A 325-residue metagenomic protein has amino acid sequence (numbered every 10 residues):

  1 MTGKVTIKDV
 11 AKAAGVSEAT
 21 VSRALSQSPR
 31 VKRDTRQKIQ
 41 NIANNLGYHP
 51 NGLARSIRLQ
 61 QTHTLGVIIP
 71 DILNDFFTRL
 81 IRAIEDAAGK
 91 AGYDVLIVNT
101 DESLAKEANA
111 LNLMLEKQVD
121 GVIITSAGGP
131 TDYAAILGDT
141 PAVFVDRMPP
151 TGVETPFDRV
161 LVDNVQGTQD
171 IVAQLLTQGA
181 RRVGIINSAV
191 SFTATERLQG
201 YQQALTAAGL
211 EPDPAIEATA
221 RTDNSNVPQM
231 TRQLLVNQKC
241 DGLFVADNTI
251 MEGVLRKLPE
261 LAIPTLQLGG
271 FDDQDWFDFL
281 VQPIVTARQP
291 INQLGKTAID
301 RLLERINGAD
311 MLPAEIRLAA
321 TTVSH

Functional and structural regions predicted by a protein language model:
M1-Q61: N-terminal helix-turn-helix DNA-binding module of bacterial transcription factors
T2-T6, N44-R82, K90-Y93, L113-E116: N-terminal helix-turn-helix/winged-helix DNA-binding helices and compositionally similar short basic alpha-helical
A88-N99, Q202-S225: Short beta-strand elements in bilobed, periplasmic/extracellular small-molecule ligand-binding domains
E102, I124-Q169, T249, D272-I284: Flexible loop/hinge segments that line or gate small-molecule binding clefts
L111, L115, V119-S126, G184-N187 (+2 more regions): Periplasmic-binding protein-like
D158-I185, T195, N224-R232, M251 (+1 more regions): Hydrophobic alpha-helical segments within soluble ligand-binding/sensing domains
Q169-L210, P214, D310-H325: An alpha-beta-alpha
R232-G242, A246-H325: Flexible loop/turn connectors
